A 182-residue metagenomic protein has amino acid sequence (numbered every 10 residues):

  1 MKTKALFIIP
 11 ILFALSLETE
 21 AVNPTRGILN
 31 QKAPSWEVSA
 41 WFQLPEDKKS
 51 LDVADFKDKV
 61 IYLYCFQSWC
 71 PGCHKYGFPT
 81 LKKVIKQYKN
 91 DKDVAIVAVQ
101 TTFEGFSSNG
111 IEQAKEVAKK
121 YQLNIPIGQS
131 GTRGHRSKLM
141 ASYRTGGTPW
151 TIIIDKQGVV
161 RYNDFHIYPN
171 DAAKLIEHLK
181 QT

Functional and structural regions predicted by a protein language model:
A5-L15: Sec-dependent N-terminal signal peptides
A21-V53: N-terminal "domain-start" segment that seeds a small globular fold
K59-V60, Y76-Q100: Conserved helix-turn-beta segment immediately C-terminal to the redox Cys motif in thioredoxin-like folds
V60-I61, P149: Alpha/beta-hydrolase fold active-site loops
C65-K83, G105-F106: Conserved redox-active cysteine motifs that mediate thiol-disulfide chemistry, especially di-cysteine Cys-X(1-2)-Cys
K92-N109, L123-G134: Thiol-based oxidoreductase modules, predominantly thioredoxin-like and allied folds used for disulfide exchange
E112-W150: Short, internal strand/loop/helix patches that form the active-site neighborhood or redox-interaction surface
G147-T182: Thiol-/selenol-based redox modules, centered on thioredoxin-like and closely related oxidoreductase domains
